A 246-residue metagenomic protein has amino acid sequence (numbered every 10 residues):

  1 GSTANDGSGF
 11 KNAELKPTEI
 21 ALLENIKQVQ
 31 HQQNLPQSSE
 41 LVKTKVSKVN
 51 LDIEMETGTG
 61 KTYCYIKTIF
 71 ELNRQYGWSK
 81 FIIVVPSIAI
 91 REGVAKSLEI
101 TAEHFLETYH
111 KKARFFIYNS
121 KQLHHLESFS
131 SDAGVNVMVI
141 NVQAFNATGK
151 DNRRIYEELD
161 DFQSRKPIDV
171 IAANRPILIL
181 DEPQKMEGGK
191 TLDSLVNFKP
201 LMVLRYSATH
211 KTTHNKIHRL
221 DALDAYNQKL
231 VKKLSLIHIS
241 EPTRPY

Functional and structural regions predicted by a protein language model:
S47-K67: Walker A/P-loop
Y63-G77: Walker A/P-loop NTP-binding motif
S79-A102: Conserved Walker A/P-loop ATP-binding site and its immediately adjacent core in helicase/helicase-like ATPase domains
A95-N136: Conserved nucleic-acid-binding Ia/Ib motif block in the N-terminal RecA-like helicase ATPase lobe
L123-S128, V137-R175, M186-D193: Conserved RecA-like ASCE ATPase "motif II neighborhood" in helicase/translocase motors
D181-E182: Walker B catalytic acidic pair
G188-L234: Post-DEXD/H (motif II) to motif III coupling segment of the RecA-like Helicase ATP-binding lobe
H238-Y246: Single conserved hydrophobic/aromatic residue that forms the stacking wall/gate of nucleotide- or nucleobase-binding
